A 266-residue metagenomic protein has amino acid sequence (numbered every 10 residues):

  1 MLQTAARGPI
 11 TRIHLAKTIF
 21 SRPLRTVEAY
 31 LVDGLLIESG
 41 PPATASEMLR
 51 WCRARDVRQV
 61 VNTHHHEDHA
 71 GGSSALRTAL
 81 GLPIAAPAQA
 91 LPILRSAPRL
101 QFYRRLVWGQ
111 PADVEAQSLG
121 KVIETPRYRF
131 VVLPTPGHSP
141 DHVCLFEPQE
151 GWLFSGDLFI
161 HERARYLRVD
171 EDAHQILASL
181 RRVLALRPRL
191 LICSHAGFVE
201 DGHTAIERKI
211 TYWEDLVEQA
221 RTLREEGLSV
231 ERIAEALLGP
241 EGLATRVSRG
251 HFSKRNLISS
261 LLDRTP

Functional and structural regions predicted by a protein language model:
M1-R55, C144-G156: Conserved beta-strand hairpin/beta-sheet module of binuclear metal-dependent hydrolase folds, prominently
L2, A185-L190, F198-P266: Accessory terminal helices/loops
T4-R7, Q89-P134, S139, P148-Q149 (+1 more regions): Metallo-beta-lactamase
I13-I19, L36-G40, V60-T63, F130-P134 (+1 more regions): Short, flexible loop segments at the rims of nucleotide/cofactor-binding pockets, characterized by
I37-G40, R58-H66, I84-A88, P134-G137 (+2 more regions): Active-site neighborhood of phospho(di)ester-bond hydrolases with catalytic His/Asp-centered motifs
S46-T125: Active-site HxH/HxHxD metal-binding segment of metal-dependent hydrolases
V131-P136, P140-Q219: Metallo-beta-lactamase
